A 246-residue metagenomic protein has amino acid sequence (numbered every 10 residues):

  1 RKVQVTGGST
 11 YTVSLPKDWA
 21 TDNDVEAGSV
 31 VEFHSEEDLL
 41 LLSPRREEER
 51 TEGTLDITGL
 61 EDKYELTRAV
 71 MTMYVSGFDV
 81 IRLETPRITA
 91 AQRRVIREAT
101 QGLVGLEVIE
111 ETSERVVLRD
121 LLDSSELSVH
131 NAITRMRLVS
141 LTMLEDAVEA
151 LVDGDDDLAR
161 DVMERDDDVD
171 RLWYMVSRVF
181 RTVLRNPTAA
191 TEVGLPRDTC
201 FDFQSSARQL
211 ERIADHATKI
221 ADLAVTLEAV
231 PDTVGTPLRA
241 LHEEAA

Functional and structural regions predicted by a protein language model:
K2-V3, G8-T10, S14-A246: Cytosolic, long alpha-helical scaffolding segments
